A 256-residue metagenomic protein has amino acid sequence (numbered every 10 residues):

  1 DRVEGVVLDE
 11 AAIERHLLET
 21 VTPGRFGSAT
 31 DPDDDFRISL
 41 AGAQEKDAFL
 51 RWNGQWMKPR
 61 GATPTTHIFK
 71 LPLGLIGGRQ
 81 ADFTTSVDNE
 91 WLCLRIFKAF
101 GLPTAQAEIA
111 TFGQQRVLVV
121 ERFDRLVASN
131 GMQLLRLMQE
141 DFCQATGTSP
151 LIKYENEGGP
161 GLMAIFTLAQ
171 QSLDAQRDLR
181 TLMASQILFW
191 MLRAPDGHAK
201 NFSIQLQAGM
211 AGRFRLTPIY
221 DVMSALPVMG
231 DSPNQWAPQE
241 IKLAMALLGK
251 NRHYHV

Functional and structural regions predicted by a protein language model:
D1-V256: Phosphate/dinucleotide-binding and metal-coordinating scaffold of catalytic cores in nucleotide-dependent enzymes
